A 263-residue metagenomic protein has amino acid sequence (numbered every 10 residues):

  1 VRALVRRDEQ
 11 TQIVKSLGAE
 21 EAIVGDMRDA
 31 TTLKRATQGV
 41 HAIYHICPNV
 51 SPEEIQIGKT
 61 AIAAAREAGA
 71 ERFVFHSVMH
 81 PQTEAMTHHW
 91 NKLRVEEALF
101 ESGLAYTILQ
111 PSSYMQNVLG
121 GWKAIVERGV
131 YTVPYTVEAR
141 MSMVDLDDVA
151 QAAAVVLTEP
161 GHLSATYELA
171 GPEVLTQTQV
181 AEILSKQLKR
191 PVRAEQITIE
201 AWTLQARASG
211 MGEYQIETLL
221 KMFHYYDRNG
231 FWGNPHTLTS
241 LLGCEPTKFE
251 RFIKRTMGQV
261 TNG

Functional and structural regions predicted by a protein language model:
V1, Y44, Y106-T107, V192 (+3 more regions): Secondary-structure boundary/capping signal
R2-V14, R28-T31, R35-V40, N49-Q56 (+5 more regions): Oxidoreductase cofactor-interface core, primarily capturing Rossmann-like NAD(P)-dependent enzymes
S16-G18: N-terminal glycine-/serine-/threonine-rich beta1-alpha1-beta2 phosphate-ribose binding loop of Rossmann-like
E20-V24: Conserved SAM-binding strand-loop segment of SAM-dependent methyltransferases
A42-Y44, W232: Short, basic/glycine-rich phosphate-binding loops at helix/coil junctions that contact nucleotide phosphates
I46, H76, G243: Residues lining the SAM
E200-G263: A hydrophobic C-terminal alpha-helical subdomain
